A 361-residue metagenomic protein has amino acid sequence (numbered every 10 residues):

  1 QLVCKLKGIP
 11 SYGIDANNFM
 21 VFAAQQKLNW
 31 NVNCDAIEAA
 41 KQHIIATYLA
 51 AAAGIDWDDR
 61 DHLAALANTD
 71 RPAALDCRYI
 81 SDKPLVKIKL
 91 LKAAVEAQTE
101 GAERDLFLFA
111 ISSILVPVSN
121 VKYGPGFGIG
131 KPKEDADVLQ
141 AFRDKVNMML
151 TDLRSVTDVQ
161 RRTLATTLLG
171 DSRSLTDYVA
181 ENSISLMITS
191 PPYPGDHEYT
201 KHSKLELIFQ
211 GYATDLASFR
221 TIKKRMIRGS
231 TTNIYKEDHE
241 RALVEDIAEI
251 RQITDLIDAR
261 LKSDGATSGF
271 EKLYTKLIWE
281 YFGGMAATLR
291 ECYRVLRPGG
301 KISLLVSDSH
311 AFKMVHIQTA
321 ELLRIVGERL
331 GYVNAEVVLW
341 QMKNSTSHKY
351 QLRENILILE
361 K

Functional and structural regions predicted by a protein language model:
L6, P10-D158, T200-E271: Class I S-adenosyl-L-methionine-dependent methyltransferase module
D70-Y79, K272-G283, V306, H310-E321: Acceptor-substrate binding/catalytic loop of class I
R161-S174: Conserved SAM-binding strand-loop segment of SAM-dependent methyltransferases
T176-I188, D196: A short acidic, Gly/Pro-enriched loop at the edge of an enzyme's catalytic core that lines a small-molecule cofactor
G283-P298: A short glycine-rich, Lys/Arg-flanked "PGG" loop and its adjoining helix->strand segment in the class I
T288, Q318-G331: Short alpha-helix
R297, K349-K361: Core SAM-dependent methyltransferase catalytic element
Y332-M342: Conserved S-adenosyl-L-methionine
